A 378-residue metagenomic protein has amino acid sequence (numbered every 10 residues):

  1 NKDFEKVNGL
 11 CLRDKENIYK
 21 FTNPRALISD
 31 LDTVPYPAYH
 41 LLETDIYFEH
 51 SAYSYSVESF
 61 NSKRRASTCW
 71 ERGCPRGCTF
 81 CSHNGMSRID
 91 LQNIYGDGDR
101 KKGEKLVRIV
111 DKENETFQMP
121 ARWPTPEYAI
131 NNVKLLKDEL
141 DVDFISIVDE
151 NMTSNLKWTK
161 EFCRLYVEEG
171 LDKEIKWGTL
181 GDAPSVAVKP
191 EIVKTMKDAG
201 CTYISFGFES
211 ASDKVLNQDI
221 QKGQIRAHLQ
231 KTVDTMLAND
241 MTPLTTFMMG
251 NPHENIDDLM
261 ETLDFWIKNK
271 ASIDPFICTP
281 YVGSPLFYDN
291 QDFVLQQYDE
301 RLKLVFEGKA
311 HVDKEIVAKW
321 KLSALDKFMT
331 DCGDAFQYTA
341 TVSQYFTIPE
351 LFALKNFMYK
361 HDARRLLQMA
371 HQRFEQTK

Functional and structural regions predicted by a protein language model:
N1-K15: A charged, well-structured terminal subsegment
C11-L27, F48, A52-S56, R65 (+1 more regions): C-terminal accessory regions of radical SAM enzymes
N23-A26, A121, Q221, N251: Pocket-edge positions in alpha/beta enzyme catalytic cores
H40-L244, D264: Radical SAM [4Fe-4S] cluster-binding motif and immediate context
G181-P184, E209-K222, V233-D258, F276-V282 (+2 more regions): Conserved strand-turn element in the central/C-terminal portion of the radical SAM core barrel that lines
